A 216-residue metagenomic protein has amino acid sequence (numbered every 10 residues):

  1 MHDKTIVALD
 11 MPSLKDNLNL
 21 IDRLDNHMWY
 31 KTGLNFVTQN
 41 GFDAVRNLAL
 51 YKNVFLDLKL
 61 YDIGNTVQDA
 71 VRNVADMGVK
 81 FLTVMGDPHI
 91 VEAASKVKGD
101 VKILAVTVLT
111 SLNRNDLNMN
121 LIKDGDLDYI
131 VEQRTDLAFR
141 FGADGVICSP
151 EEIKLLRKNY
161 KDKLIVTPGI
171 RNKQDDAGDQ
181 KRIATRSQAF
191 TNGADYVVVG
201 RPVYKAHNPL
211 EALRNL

Functional and structural regions predicted by a protein language model:
H2-T5, D62, T66-K154, N159-V166 (+1 more regions): Conserved anion-binding
V7, Y30, K59, L82 (+4 more regions): Conserved, mostly hydrophobic/aromatic
L9-L48, L58, G64-V67, P150 (+1 more regions): Conserved alpha/beta-domain cores
N19-N26, D43-Y51, N73-D76, A94-D100 (+2 more regions): Acidic (Asp/Glu)-rich catalytic clusters
H27-W29, V79, A143, A194: A structural motif
T32-F36, F42, S149-V197: A C-terminal functional module that forms or caps the active site or interfaces directly with catalytic machinery
V54-F55, I103, I165, V197: Hydrophobic beta-strand scaffold residues
M77-I90, D179-A212: Glycine-rich phosphate-binding active-site loops on the catalytic face of alpha/beta enzymes
